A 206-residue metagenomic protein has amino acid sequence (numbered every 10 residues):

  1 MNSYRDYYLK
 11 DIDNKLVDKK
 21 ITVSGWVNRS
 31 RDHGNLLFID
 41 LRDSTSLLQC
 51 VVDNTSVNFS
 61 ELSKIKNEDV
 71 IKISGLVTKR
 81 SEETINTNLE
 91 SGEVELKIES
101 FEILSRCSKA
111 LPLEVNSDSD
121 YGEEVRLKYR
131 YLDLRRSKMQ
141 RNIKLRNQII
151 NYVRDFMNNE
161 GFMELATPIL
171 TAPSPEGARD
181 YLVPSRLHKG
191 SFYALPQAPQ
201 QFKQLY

Functional and structural regions predicted by a protein language model:
N2-Y206: Class II aminoacyl-tRNA synthetase-like tRNA-binding/catalytic domains
